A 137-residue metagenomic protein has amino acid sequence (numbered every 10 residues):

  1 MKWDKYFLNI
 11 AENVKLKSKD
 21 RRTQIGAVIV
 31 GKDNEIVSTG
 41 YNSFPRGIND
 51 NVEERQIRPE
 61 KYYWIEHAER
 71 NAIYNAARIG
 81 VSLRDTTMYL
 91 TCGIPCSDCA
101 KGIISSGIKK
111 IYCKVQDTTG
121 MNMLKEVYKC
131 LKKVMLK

Functional and structural regions predicted by a protein language model:
M1-K137: Zinc-dependent deaminase catalytic domain
